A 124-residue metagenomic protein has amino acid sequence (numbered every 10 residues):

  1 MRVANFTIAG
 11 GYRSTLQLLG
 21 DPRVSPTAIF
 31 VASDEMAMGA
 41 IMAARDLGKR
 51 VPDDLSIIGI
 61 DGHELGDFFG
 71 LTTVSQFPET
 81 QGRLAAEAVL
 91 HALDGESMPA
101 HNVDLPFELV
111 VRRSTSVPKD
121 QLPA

Functional and structural regions predicted by a protein language model:
M1-A9, F69: Short beta-strand elements in bilobed, periplasmic/extracellular small-molecule ligand-binding domains
I8, Y12-L16: Short, well-ordered alpha-helical scaffold segments within catalytic/effector domains
S14, G20-A124: Flexible loop/turn connectors
